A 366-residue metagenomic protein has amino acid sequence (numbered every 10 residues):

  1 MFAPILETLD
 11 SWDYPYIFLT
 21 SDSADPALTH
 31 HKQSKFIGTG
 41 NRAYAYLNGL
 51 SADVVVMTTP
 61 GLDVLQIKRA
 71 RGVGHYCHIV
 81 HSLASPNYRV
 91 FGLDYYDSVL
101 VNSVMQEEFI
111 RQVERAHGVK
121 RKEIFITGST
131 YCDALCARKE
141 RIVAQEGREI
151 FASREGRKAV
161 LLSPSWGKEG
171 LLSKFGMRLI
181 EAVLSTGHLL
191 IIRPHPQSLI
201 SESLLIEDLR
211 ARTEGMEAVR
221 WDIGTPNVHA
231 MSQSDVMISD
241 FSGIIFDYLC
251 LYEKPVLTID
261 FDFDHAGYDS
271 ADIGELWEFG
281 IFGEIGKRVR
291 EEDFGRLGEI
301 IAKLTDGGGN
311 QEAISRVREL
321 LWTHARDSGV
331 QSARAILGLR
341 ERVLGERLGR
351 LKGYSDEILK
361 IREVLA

Functional and structural regions predicted by a protein language model:
M1-A137: Active-site and donor-binding regions of nucleotide-sugar-utilizing enzymes
M1-D13, T130-L209, K287-F294, T305-D306 (+3 more regions): Conserved catalytic-core segment of nucleotide-activated headgroup transferases in glycan assembly
I17-K32, S185-W221: Catalytic donor nucleotide-activated moiety binding site of glycosyltransferases and closely related
S34-G40, V219-I223, E284-R296: Short acidic-hydrophobic, aromatic-tinged amphipathic segments that line or gate anion-handling sites
T39-L47, L204-F246: Donor nucleotide-activated moiety binding/catalytic core segment of transferases that use nucleotide-activated donors
V56-M57, H78, V101, L162 (+3 more regions): Redox-cofactor binding/interface segments in oxidoreductases and associated redox assembly factors
L93, R121, G243-L320: Catalytic binding pocket for nucleotide-activated donors in carbohydrate/polymer assembly enzymes
E291-A366: C-terminal amphipathic helix plus adjacent low-complexity, charged tail appended to glycosyltransferase catalytic
